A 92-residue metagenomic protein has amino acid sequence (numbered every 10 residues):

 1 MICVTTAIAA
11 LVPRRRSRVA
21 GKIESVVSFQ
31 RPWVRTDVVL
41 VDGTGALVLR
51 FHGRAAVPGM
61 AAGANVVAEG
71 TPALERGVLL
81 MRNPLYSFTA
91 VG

Functional and structural regions predicted by a protein language model:
M1-G92: OB-fold and OB-like single-stranded nucleic-acid-recognition modules and their adjacent interaction interfaces
